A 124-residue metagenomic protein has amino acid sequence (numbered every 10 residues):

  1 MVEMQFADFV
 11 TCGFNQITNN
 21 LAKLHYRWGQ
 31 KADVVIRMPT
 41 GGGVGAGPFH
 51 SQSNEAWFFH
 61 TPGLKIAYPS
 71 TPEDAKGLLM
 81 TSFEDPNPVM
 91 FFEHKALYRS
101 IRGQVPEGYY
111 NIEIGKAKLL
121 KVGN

Functional and structural regions predicted by a protein language model:
M1-N124: Conserved thiamine diphosphate
